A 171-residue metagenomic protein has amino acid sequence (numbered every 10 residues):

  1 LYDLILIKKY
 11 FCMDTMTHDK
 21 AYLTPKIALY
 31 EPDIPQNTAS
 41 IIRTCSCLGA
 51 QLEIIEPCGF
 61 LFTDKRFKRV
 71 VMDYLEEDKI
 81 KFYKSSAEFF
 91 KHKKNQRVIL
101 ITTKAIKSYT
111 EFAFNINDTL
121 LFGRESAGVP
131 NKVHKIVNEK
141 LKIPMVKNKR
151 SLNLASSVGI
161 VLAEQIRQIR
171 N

Functional and structural regions predicted by a protein language model:
L1-L4, F11: Short hydrophobic targeting helices and cationic amphipathic motifs that mediate membrane/organellar targeting
L6, D14-T103, I166-R167: RNA substrate-binding interface of SAM-dependent RNA methyltransferases
T44, K132-V133: Hydrophobic/aromatic ligand-binding patch that stacks against planar heteroaromatic rings of cofactors or nucleotides
S85-E88, S108-Y109, V129: Short acidic active-site motifs
T103-K107, R124-A127, K147: Short glycine-rich anion-binding loops that position phosphate/pyrophosphate groups of nucleotides and phosphorylated
Y109, F114-N117, S126-A127: Active-site oxyanion/phosphate-handling segment shared across diverse enzymes
I136-N171: Structured adenosyl-cofactor binding patch, chiefly the S-adenosyl-L-methionine
